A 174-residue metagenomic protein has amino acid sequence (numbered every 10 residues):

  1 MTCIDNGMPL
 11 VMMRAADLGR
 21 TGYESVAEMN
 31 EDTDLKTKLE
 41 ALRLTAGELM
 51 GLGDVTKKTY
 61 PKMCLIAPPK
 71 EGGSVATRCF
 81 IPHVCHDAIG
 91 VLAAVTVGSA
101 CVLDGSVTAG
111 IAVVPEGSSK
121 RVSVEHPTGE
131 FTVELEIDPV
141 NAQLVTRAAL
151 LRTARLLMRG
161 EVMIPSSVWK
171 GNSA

Functional and structural regions predicted by a protein language model:
M1-A174: Active-site proximal loop and beta-alpha junction motif in alpha/beta enzyme cores
